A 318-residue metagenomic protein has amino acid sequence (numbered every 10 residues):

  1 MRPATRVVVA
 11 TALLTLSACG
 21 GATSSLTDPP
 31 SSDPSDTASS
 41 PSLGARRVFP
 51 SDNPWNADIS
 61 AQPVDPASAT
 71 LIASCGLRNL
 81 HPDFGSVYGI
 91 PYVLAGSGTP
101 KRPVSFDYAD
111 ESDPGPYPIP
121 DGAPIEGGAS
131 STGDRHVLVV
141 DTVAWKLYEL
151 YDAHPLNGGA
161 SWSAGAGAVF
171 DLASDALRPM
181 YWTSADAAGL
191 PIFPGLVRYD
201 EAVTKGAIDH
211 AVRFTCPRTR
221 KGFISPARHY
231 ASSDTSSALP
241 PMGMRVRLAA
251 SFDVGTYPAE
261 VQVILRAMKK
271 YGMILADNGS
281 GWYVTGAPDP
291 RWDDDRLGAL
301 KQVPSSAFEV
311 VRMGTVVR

Functional and structural regions predicted by a protein language model:
M1-V9: Bacterial N-terminal signal peptides that target proteins for export
A12-L13, V48: Residue-level signal for mature regions of secreted extracellular proteins and peptides
L16-A18: C-terminal motif of bacterial Sec signal peptides marking the signal peptidase cleavage site
G20-T23: Bacterial signal peptide processing site
P34-R318: Short, surface-exposed polybasic-aromatic patches that bind anionic ligands, especially phosphate groups
